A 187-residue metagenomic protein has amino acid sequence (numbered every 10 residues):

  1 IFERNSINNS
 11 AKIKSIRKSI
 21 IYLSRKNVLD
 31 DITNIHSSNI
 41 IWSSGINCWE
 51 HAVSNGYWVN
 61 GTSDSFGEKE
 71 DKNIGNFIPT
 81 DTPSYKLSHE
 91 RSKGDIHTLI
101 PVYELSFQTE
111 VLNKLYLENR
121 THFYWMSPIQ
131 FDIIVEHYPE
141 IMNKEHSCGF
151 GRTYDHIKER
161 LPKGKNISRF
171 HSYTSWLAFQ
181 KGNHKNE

Functional and structural regions predicted by a protein language model:
I1-E187: Signature of uroporphyrinogen-III synthase
